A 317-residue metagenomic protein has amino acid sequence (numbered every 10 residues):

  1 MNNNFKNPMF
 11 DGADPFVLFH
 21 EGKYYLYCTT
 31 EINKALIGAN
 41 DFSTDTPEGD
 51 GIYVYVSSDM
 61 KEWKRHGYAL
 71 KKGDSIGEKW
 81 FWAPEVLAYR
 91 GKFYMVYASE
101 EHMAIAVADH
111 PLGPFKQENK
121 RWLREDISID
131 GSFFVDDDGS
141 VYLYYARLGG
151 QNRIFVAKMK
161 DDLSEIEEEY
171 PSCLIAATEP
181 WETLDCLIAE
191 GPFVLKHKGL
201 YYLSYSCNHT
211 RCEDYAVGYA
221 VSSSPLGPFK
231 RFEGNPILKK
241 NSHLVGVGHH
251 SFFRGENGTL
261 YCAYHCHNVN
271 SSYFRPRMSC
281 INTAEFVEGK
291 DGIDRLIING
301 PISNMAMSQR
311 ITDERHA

Functional and structural regions predicted by a protein language model:
M1-A317: Carbohydrate-active catalytic/glycan-binding domains of CAZyme proteins, especially the secreted or lumenal ectodomains
